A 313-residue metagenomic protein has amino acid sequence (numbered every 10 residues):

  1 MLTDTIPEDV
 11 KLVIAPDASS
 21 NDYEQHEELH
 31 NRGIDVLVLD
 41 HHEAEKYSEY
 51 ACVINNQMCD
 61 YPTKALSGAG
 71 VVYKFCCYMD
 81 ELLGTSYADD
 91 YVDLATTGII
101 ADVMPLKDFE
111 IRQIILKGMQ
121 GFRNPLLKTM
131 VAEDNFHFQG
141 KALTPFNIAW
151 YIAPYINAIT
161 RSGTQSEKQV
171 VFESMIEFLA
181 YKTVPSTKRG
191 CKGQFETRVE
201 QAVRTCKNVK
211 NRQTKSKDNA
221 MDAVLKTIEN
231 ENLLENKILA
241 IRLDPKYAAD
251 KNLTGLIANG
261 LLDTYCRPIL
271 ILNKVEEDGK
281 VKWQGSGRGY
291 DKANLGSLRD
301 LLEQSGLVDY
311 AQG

Functional and structural regions predicted by a protein language model:
M1-L12, R32-G33, D80-G313: Hydrophobic helix-and-loop "lid/oligomerization" segment in the mid-to-C-terminal part of catalytic domains
T3-I6, V13-H30, I34-T96, M104: Conserved phosphate-handling catalytic cores of large alpha/beta enzymes
